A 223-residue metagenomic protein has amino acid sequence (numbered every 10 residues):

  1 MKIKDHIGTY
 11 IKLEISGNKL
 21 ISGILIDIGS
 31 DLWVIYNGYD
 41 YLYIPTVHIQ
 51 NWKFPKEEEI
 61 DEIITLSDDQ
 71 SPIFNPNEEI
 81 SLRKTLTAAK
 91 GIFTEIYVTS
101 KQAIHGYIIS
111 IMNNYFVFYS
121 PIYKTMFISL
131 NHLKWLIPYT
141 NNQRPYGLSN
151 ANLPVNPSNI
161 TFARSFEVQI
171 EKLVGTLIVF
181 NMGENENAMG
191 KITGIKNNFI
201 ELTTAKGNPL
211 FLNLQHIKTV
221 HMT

Functional and structural regions predicted by a protein language model:
M1-H105, I109-M189, T193-T223: Short glycine-rich, low-complexity segments
